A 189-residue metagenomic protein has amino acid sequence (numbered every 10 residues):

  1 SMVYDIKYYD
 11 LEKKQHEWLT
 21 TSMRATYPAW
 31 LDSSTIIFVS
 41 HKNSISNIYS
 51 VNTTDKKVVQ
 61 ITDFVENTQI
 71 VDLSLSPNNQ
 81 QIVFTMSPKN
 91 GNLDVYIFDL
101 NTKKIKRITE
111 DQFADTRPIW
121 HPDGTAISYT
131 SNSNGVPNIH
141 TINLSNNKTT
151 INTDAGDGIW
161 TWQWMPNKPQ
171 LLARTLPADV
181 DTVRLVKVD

Functional and structural regions predicted by a protein language model:
S1, Q15-V39, V65-T85, K106 (+2 more regions): Conserved beta-propeller blade repeats
S1-Y4, H41-S46, P88-L93, N132-P137 (+1 more regions): Short, solvent-exposed loop/turn segments at conserved positions within beta-propeller repeat blades
D5-Y8, I48-S50, V95-I97, I139-T141 (+1 more regions): Hydrophobic beta-strand positions in blades of beta-propellers and related beta-sheet-rich domains
Y8, Q60-T62: Extended amphipathic, helix-rich lipid-handling scaffolds
D10-K14, N52-K56, D99-K103, N143-N147 (+1 more regions): Short loop/turn segments that connect beta-strands within beta-propeller blades
Q15, A25, I45, K57 (+8 more regions): Flexible, glycine-rich phosphate/dinucleotide-binding loops and adjacent beta-alpha linkers at cofactor/substrate
N146, W164-P166, R174, D179-V180 (+1 more regions): Pro/Ala/Gly-rich low-complexity, hydrophilic intrinsically disordered segments
